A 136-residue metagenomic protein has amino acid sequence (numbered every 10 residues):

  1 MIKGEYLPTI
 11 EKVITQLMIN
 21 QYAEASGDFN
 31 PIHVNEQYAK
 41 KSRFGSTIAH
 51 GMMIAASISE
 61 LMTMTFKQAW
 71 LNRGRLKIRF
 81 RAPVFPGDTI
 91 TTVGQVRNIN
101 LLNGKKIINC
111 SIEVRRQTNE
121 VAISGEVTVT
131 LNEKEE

Functional and structural regions predicted by a protein language model:
M1-A49: Catalytic strand-loop segment that frames the active site of acyl-thioester-processing enzymes
M1-Y6, P86-E136: HotDog/MaoC-like acyl-thioester-processing domains
I10, M18, N72-L76, I90 (+1 more regions): A generic structural signal for short beta-strands and their flanking turns/coil linkers
I14, F80, V129-L131: Hydrophobic residues in beta-strands and at strand termini
N20, A55-A56: Short amphipathic alpha-helical segments
R43-A49, A56-V96: Hydrophobic beta-strand-centered segment that forms part of the acyl-chain substrate-binding groove
